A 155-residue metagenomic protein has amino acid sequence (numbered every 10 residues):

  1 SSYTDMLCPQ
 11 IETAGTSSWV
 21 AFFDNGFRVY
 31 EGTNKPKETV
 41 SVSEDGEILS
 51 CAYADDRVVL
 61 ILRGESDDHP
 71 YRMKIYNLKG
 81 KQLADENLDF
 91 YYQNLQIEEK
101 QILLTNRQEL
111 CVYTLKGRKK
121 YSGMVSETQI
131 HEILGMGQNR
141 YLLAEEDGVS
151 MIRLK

Functional and structural regions predicted by a protein language model:
S1-Y3, K35-V42, K79-E86, R118-M124: A short beta-strand motif characteristic of beta-propeller blades
Y3-S17, V42-D56, N87-K100, E127-R140: Repeated scaffold domains used in trafficking and secretory/extracellular systems, primarily beta-propellers
G15-T16, F22-N25, A54-D55, H69 (+4 more regions): Short loop/turn segments that connect beta-strands within the blades of beta-propeller domains, predominantly WD40
A21, L60-I61, L104, L142-L143: Residue position within the beta-strands of beta-propeller blades
D24-E31, D67-K74, E109-Y113, G148-K155: Structural motif
T39, L49-L95: C-terminal structural cap/anchor segments
I75, Q93-E98, L103-L115, K119-L134: C-terminal soluble interaction/assembly domains
K120, S126-K155: Blade-level signature of beta-propeller repeat domains, shared across WD40, Kelch, NHL, RCC1 and BNR/Asp-box propellers
